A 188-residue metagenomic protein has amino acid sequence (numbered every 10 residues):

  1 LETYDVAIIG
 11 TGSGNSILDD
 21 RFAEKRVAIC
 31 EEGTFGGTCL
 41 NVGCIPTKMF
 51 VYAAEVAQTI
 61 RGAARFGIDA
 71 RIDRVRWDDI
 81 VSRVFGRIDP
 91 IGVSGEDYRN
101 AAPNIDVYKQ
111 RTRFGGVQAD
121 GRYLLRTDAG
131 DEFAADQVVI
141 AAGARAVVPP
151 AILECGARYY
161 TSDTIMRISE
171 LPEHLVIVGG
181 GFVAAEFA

Functional and structural regions predicted by a protein language model:
L1-Y4, I17, R21-K25, C30-L171: Glycine-rich flavin
I9-S13, E32-G33, V178-G181: Glycine-rich Rossmann-fold phosphate-binding loop(s) that bind the pyrophosphate of adenine dinucleotide cofactors
G14-S16, A184-A185: N-terminal Rossmann-fold NAD(P) dinucleotide-binding loop
S169-A188: Rossmann-like NAD(P)H-binding beta-loop-alpha module
